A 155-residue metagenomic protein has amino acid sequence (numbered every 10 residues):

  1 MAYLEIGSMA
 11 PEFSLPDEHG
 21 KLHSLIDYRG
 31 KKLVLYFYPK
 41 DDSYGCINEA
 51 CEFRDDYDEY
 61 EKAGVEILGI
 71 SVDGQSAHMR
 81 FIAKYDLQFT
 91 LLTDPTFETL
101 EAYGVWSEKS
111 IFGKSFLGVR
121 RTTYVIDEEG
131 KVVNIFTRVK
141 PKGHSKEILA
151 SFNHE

Functional and structural regions predicted by a protein language model:
M1-E155: Chalcogenol-based redox active-site neighborhoods
